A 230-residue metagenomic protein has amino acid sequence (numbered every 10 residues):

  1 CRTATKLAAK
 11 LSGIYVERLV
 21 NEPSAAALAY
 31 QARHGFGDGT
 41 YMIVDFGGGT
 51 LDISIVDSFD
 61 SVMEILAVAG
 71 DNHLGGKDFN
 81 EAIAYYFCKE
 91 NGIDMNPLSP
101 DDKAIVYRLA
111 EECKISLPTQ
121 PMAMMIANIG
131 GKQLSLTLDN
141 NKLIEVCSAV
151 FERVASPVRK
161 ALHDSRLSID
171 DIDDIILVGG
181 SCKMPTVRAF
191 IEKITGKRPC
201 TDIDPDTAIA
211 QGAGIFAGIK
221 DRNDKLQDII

Functional and structural regions predicted by a protein language model:
C1-I230: Oxyanion-binding/catalytic loops of NTP- or PPi-dependent enzymes
